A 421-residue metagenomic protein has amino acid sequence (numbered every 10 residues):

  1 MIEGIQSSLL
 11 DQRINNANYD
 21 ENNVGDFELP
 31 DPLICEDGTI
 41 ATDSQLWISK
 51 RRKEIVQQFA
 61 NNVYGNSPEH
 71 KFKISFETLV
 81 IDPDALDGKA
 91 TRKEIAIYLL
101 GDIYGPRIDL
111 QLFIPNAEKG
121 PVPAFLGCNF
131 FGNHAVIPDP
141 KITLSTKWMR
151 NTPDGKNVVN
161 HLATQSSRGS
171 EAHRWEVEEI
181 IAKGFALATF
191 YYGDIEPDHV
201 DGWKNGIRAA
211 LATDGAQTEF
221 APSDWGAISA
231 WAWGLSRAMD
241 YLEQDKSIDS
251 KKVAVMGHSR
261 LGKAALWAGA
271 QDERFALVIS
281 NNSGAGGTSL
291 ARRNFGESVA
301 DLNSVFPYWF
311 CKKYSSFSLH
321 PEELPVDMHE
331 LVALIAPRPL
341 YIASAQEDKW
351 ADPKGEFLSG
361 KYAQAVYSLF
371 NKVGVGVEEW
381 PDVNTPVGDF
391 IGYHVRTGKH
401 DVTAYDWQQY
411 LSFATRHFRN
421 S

Functional and structural regions predicted by a protein language model:
M1-S67: N-terminal pre-domain segments of enzymes
E28-L29, L79-I97, I103-L110: A domain-start/cap signature at the N-terminus of enzymes
D109-L112, G120-F130: Short beta-strand element of the alpha/beta-hydrolase
C128-Q244, A291-R293: Cap/lid segment of the alpha/beta-hydrolase catalytic domain
F190, A230, R237-E297, H320: Primarily recognizes the serine-hydrolase "nucleophile elbow" in alpha/beta-hydrolase and SGNH/GDSL folds
I207-A210, S280-L331, E356-V377: Mobile cap/lid helix-loop segments that gate and shape the active-site cleft of serine hydrolases
V305, S315, G360-S421: C-terminal catalytic histidine-bearing segment of alpha/beta-hydrolase fold enzymes
A336-D352, R396-G398: Conserved strand-to-loop "acid loop" that flanks and positions the catalytic carboxylate
